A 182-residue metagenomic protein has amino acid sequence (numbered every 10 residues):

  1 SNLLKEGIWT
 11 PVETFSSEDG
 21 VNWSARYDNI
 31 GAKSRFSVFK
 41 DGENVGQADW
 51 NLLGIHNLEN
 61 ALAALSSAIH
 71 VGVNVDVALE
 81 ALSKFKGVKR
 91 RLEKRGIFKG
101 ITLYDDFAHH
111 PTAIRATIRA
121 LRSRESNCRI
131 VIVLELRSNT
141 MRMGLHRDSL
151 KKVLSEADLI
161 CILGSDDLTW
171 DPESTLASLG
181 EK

Functional and structural regions predicted by a protein language model:
S1-L3, V21-N22, T140-R142, D167-E173: Short, charged/polar "capping" segments at the starts of alpha-helices and the immediately preceding loops
N2-G46, K84, V88-R91: Extended acidic/charged loop-beta regions that coordinate divalent cations and stabilize anionic phosphate/carboxylate
L4-E6, S16-E18, K94-I97, V153 (+1 more regions): Short, conserved catalytic or adaptor-binding loops enriched in Gly and charged residues
I8-V12, S126-C128, E181: A short helix->loop->beta-strand "cap" motif at the edges of active sites that frequently abuts
S17, E135-R137, S165: Cofactor-binding loop segments of dinucleotide-utilizing enzymes, especially the Rossmann-like FAD- and NAD(P)+-binding
D19, A32, G54, K99 (+1 more regions): Residue-level detector of flexible, active-site-proximal loop/helix-junction positions within diverse enzyme catalytic
F36, K40-L159: Nucleotide phosphate-binding/pyrophosphate-handling subdomain across enzymes that bind or process nucleotide phosphates
R147-K182: C-terminal helical cap/extension that packs against the catalytic core of soluble nucleotide-cofactor enzymes
